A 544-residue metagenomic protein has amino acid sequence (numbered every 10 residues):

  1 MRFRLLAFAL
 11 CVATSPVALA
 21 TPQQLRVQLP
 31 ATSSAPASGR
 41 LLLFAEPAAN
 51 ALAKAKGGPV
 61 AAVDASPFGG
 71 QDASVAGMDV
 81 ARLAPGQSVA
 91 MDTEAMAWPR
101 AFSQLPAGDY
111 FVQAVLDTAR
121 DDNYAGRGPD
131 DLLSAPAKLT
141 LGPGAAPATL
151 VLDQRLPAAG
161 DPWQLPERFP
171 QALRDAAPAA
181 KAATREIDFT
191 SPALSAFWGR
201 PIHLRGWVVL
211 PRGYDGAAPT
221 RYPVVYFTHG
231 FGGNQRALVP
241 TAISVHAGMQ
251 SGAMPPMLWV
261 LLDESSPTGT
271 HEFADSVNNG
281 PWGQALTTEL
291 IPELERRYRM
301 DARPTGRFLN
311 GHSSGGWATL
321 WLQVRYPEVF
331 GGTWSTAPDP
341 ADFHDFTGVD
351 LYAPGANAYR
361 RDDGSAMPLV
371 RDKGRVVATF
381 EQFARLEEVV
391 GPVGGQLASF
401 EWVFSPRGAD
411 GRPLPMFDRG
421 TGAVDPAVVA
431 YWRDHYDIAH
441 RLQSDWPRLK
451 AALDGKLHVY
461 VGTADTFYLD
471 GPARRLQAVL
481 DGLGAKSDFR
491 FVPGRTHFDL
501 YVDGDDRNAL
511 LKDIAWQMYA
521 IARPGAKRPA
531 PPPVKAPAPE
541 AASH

Functional and structural regions predicted by a protein language model:
M1-A7: Bacterial N-terminal signal peptides that target proteins for export
A7-P16: Bacterial N-terminal signal peptides
T21-L29, S33-L42, R205-W207: Contiguous beta-strand segments within globular domains
P47-H544: Non-catalytic cap/lid and distal C-terminal segments of serine-dependent acyl enzymes
